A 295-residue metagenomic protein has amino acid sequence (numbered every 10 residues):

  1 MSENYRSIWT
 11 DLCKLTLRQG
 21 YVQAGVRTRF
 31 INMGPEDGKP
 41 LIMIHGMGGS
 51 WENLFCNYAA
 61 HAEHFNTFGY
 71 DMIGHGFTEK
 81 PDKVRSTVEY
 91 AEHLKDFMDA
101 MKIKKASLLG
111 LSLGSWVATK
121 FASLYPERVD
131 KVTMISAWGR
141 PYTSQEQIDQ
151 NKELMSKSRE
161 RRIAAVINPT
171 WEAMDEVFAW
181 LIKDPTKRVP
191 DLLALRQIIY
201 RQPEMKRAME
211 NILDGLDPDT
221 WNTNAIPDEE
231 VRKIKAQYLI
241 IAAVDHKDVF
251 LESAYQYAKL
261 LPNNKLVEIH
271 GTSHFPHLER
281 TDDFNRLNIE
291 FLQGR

Functional and structural regions predicted by a protein language model:
M1-G20: An N-terminal hydrophobic leader/cap segment in hydrolases
V26-F77: Conserved HGGG/HGGXW glycine-rich cap/lid loop of the alpha/beta-hydrolase fold
T28, V166-E230: Conserved alpha/beta-hydrolase catalytic His-Asp/Glu region
I31, F55, F68-L113, V117 (+2 more regions): Active-site loop/oxyanion-hole signature of alpha/beta-hydrolase fold enzymes
W51-A59, F77-K80, L111, T143 (+1 more regions): Short N-terminal helix/helix-N-cap motif within the alpha/beta-hydrolase-1
A59-H61, D228-T272, L278: Conserved loop-alpha-helix segment in the C-terminal half of the alpha/beta-hydrolase fold that carries the catalytic
S123, D130-T170: Flexible "cap/lid" loop of the alpha/beta hydrolase fold
L278-E290: Post-His helix in hydrolase/transferase enzymes
